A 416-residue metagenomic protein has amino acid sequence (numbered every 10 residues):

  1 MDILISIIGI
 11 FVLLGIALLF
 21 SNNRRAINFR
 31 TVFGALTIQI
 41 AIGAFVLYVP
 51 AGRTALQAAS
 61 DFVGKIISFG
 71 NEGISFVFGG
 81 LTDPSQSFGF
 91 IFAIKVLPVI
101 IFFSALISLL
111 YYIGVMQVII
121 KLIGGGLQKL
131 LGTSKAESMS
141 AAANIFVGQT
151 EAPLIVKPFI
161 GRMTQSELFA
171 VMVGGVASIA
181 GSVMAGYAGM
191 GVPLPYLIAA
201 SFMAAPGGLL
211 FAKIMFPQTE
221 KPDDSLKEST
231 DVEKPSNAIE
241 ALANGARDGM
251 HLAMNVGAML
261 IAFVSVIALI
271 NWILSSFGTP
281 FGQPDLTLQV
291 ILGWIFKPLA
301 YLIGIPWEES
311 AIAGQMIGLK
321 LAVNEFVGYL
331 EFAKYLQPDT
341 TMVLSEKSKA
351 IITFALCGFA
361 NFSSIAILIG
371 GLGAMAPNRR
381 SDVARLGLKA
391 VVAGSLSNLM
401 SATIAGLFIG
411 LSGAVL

Functional and structural regions predicted by a protein language model:
M1-A93, E240-A243, V256, L260-I270 (+3 more regions): N-terminal alpha-helical transmembrane segments of multi-pass membrane transport and channel/translocase proteins
M1-F11, K95, L286-T287, I352-S364: Structural signature of hydrophobic alpha-helical transmembrane segments
N22-N23, G80-F88, L127-Q128, A152-G161 (+1 more regions): Cytosolic juxtamembrane amphipathic/interface segments immediately preceding and feeding into a transmembrane helix
F45-V77, P222-D224, I270-I295, E308-M316: Interfacial/capping segments of alpha-helical transmembrane domains
F69-T133: Hydrophobic alpha-helical hairpins/lids featuring a short glycine-rich hinge
Q128-A188, A313-I404: Alpha-helical membrane segments and immediately flanking helix-loop junctions that form or couple to the substrate/ion
F202-L252: Long, contiguous bundles of hydrophobic transmembrane helices that form the permeation core of multi-pass
R247-D339: Transmembrane helical segments that form the transport core of multi-pass membrane transport proteins
